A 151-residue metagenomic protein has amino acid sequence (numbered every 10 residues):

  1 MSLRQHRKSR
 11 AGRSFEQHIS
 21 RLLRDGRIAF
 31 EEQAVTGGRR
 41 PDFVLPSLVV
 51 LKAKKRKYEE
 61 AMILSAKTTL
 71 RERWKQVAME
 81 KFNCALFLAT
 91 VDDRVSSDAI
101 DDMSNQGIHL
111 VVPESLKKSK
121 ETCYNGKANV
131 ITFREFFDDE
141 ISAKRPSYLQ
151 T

Functional and structural regions predicted by a protein language model:
M1-T36: Acidic-basic catalytic patches of nuclease active cores, encompassing PD-(D/E)XK and other metal-cofactor nuclease
S2-R7, G26-R27, P46-K52, E72-R73: A broad, low-specificity signal for short, low-complexity segments enriched in glycine/proline and polar/charged
R10, S14, H18, G38 (+3 more regions): Short, well-structured alpha-helical interface segments that form or flank functional binding sites
S20-L22, Q33-T36, V50-Y58, M79-E80: Short, conserved, surface-exposed binding loops centered on an aromatic residue
G37-R39, K118: Positions that flank functional sites
R39-L51, M62, Q76: Short acidic loop-to-beta-strand element that houses the catalytic metal-binding Asp/Glu of nuclease active sites
K55-E114: Catalytic cores of nucleic-acid endonucleases
D93-T151: Domain-level recognition of nuclease-like catalytic cores that cleave nucleotide substrates
